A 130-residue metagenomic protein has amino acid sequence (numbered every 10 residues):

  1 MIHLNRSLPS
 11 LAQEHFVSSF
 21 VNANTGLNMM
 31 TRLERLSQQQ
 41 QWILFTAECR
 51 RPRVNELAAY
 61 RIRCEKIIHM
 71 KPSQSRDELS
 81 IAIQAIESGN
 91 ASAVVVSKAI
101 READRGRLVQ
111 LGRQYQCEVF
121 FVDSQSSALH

Functional and structural regions predicted by a protein language model:
M1-H130: N-terminal regions of ATP-driven nucleic-acid and macromolecular assemblies, encompassing P-loop NTP-binding domains
